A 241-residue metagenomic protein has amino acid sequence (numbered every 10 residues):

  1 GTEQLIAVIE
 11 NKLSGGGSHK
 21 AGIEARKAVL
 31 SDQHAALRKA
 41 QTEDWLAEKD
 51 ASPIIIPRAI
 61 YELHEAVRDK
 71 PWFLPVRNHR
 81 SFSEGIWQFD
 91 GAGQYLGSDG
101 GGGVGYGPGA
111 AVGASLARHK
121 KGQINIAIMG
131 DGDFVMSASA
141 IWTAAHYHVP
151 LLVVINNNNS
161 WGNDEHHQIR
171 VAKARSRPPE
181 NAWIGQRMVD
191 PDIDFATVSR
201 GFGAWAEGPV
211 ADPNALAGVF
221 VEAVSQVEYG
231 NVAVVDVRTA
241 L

Functional and structural regions predicted by a protein language model:
G1-L30, F220-A223: Glycine-rich, acidic loop regions that bind phosphate or pyrophosphate groups
T2-I6, F82-L241: Thiamine diphosphate
K12-L13, K70, A117-G122: Short helix-capping/linker segments at secondary-structure and domain boundaries
G15, D69-F73, Y229: Intrinsically disordered or highly flexible coil/loop and linker segments, enriched in small and charged/polar residues
K20, R26, S52-I55, Y61 (+2 more regions): A diffuse structural propensity rather than consistent per-protein peaks
A21-A25, P75-N78, D236: Short coil/turn segments at secondary-structure boundaries
A28-A117: Active-site diphosphate/adenylate-binding microenvironment
